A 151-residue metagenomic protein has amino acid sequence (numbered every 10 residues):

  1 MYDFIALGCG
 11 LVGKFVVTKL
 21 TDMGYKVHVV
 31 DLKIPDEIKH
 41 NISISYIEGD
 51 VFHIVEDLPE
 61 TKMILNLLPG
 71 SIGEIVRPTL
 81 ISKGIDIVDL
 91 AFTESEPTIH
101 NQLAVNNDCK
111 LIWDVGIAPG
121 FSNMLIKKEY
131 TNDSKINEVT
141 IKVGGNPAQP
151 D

Functional and structural regions predicted by a protein language model:
F4-G8: Conserved N-terminal Rossmann-fold NAD(P)-binding element of oxidoreductases
V12: Hydrophobic/small residue at the entry helix of a nucleotide-binding pocket
Y25-H40: NAD(P)-binding Rossmann-fold cofactor-contacting core
G49-H53: Conserved SAM/SAH-binding loop
K62-L67, I87-D89: N-terminal Rossmann-like NAD(P) cofactor-binding module of classical short-chain dehydrogenase/reductase
N66-L80, E94-S95: Beta-loop-alpha module in the N-terminal Rossmann-like domain of NAD(P)-dependent dehydrogenases, especially those
L90-W113: Rossmann-fold NAD(P)-binding glycine/threonine-rich loop
K110-D151: Rossmann-like dinucleotide-binding core of oxidoreductases
